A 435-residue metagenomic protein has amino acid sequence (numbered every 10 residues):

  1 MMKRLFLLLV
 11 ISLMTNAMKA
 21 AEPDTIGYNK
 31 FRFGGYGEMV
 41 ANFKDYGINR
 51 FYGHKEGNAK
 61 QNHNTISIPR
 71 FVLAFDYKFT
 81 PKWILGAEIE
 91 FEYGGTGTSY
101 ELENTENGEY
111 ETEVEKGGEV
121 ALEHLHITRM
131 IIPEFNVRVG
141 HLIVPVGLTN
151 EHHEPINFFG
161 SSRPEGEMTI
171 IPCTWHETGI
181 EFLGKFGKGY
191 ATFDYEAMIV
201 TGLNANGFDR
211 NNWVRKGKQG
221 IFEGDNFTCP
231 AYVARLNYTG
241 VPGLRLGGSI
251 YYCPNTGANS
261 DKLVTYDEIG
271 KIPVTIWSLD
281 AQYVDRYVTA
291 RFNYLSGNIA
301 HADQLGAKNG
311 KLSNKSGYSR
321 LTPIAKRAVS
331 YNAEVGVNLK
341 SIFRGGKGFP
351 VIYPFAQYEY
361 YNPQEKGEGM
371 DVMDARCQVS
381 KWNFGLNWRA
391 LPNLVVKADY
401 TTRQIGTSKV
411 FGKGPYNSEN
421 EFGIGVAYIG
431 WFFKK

Functional and structural regions predicted by a protein language model:
M1-M2: N-terminal secretory signal peptides that target proteins for export/translocation
L5-M14: Sec-dependent N-terminal signal peptides
N16-A20: Sec/Tat signal peptide C-region and signal peptidase I cleavage site
I26-K44, N62-A205, T228-V233, N237-R245 (+5 more regions): Outer membrane beta-barrel
Y46, A59-K60, Y110-E115, T128-M130 (+2 more regions): Outer-membrane beta-barrel pore domains
I48-K55, E181: Short Gly/aromatic-enriched secondary-structure transition segments
C173, E223-P230, I269-P273: Active-site glycine- and acidic-residue-rich loops that bind and position anionic ligands or nucleotide-like cofactors
W213-N259: Loop-centered beta-sheet repeat module
